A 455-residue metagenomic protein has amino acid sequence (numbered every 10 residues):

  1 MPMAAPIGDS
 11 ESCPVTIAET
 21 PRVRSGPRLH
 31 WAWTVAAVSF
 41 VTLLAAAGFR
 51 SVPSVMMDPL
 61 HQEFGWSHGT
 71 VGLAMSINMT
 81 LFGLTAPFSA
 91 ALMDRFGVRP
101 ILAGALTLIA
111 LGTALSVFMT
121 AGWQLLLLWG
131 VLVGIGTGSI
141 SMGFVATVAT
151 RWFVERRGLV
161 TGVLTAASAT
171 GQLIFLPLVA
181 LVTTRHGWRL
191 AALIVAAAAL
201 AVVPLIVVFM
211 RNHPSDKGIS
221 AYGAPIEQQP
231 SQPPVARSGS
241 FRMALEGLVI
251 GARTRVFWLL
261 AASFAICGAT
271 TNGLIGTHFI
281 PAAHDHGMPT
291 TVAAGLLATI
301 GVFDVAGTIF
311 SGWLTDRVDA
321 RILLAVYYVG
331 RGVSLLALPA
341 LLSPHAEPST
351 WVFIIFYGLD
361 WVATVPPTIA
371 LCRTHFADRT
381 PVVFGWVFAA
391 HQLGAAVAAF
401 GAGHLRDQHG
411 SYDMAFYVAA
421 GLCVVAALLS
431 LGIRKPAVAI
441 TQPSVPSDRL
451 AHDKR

Functional and structural regions predicted by a protein language model:
L44, G112, Q124-I140, A265-I266 (+1 more regions): Hydrophobic core of transmembrane alpha-helices in multi-pass small-molecule transporters, especially MFS/SLC-type
P53-M57, V249-I309, V365, A398: Extracytoplasmic gate region of multi-pass secondary transporters
L60, S139-F153, A363-F376: Intracellular juxtamembrane helix-capping segments at the cytosolic ends of symmetry-related transmembrane helices
L60-H61, L92-M93, I174, L178-H186 (+3 more regions): Interfacial helix-cap and linker-helix signal at transmembrane-aqueous boundaries of multi-pass secondary transporters
T85-V98, T308-D319, D407: Helix-to-loop junctions at the C-terminal end of transmembrane segments in multipass secondary transporters
T107-T120, G330-S343: C-terminal ends and interior cores of transmembrane alpha-helices in multi-pass membrane transporters/permeases
W129-A166: Cytoplasmic helix-loop-helix junction between adjacent transmembrane helices in 12-TM secondary transporters
L164-S215: Helix-loop-helix hairpin linking two adjacent transmembrane segments in secondary transporters
